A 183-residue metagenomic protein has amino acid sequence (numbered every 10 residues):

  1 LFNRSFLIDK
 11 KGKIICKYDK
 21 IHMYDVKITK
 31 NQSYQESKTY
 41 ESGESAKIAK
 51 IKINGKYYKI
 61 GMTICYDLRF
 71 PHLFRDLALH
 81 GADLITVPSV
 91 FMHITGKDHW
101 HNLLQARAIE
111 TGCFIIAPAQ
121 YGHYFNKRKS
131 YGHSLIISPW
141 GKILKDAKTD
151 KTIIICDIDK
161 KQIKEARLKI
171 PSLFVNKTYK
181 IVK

Functional and structural regions predicted by a protein language model:
L1-H80, H93-N102, E165-S172: Active-site catalytic loop in hydrolytic enzyme cores
L7-D9, I137-S138, C156-D157: Short beta-strand-to-turn element immediately C-terminal to the catalytic PLP-Schiff-base lysine in fold type I
V26, V87-V90, I143, V175 (+1 more regions): Extended aliphatic helical segments
V26-K27, S33, T149, I155-C156 (+2 more regions): Residue-level detector of alpha-helical recognition elements and their boundaries
K59, C65-I154: CN hydrolase (nitrilase-like) catalytic-core segments centered on the catalytic cysteine and neighboring Lys/Glu
K161-K183: A short C-terminal boundary segment appended to hydrolase-like catalytic domains
